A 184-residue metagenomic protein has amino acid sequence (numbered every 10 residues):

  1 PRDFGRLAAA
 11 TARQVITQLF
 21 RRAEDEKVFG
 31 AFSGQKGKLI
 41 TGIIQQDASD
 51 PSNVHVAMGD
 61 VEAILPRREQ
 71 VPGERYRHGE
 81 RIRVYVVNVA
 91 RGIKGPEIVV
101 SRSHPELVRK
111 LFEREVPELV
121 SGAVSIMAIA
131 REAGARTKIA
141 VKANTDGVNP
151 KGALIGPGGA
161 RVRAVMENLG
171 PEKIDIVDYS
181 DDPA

Functional and structural regions predicted by a protein language model:
P1-A184: RNA-contacting regions in translation and RNA-metabolism proteins, encompassing KH/S1 modules where present
